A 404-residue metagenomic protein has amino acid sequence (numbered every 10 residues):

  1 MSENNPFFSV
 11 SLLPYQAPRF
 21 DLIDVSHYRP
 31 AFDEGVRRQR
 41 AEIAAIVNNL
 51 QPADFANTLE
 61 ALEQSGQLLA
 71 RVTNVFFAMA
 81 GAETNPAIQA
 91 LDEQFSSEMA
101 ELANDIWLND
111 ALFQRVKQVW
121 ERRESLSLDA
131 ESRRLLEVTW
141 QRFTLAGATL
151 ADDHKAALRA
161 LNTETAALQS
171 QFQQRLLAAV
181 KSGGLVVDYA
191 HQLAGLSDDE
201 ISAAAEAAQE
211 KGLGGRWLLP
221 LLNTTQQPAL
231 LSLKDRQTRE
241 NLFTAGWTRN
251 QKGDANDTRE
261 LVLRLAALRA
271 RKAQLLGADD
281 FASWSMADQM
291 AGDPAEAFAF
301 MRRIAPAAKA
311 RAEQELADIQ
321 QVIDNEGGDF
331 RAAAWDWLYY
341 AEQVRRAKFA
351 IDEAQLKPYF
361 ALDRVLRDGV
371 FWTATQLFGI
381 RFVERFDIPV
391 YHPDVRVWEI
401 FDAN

Functional and structural regions predicted by a protein language model:
M1-S197: N-terminal helix-rich structural modules
S9-Q16, E42-A53, I88-D92, A103-K117 (+4 more regions): Short charge-dense sequence patches
L12-H27, F76-F95, Q118-A160, P220-E260 (+3 more regions): Short His/Asp/Glu-rich catalytic/ion-coordination signatures at enzyme active sites or charged loops
F32, Q39, I43, T58 (+19 more regions): Generic structural signal of hydrophobic/aromatic residues within well-ordered alpha-helices of folded domains
E131, L135-L136, E164-A167, Q174 (+3 more regions): Active-site-proximal, well-structured secondary-structure segments within enzyme catalytic domains
